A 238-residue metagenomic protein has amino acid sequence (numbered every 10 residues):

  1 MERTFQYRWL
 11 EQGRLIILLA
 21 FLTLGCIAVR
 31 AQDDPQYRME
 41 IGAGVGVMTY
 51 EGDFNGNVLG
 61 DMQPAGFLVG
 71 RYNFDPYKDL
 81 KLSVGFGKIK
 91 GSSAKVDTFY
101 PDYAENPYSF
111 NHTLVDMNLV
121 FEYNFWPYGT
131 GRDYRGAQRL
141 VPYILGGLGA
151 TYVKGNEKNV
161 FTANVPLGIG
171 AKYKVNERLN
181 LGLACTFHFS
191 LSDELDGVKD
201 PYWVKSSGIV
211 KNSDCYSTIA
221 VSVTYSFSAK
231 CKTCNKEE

Functional and structural regions predicted by a protein language model:
A31-R71, T224-K230: Short glycine/proline- and aromatic-enriched beta-strand/turn motifs that initiate or cap beta-hairpins
P35, Y72-P76, F125-P127, Y173-E177 (+1 more regions): Outer-membrane beta-barrel strand-turn architecture
Y37, G60-P64, T113-M117, Q138-L140 (+2 more regions): Residues that define the transmembrane beta-barrel architecture of outer-membrane proteins
A43-V47, L68-Y72, L119-Y123, G146-A150 (+3 more regions): Residues on the lipid-exposed face of transmembrane beta-strands in outer-membrane beta-barrel proteins
F54-V58, S93-F99, R132-G136, G155-F161 (+2 more regions): Outer-membrane beta-barrel translocator domains and adjoining extracellular loop/strand segments of Gram-negative
P76-E157, Y225: Gram-negative (and chloroplast) outer-membrane scaffold detector with strong preference for beta-barrel transmembrane
L114, N176-E238: Predominantly the C-terminal beta-signal and adjacent terminal strand-loop region of outer-membrane beta-barrel
